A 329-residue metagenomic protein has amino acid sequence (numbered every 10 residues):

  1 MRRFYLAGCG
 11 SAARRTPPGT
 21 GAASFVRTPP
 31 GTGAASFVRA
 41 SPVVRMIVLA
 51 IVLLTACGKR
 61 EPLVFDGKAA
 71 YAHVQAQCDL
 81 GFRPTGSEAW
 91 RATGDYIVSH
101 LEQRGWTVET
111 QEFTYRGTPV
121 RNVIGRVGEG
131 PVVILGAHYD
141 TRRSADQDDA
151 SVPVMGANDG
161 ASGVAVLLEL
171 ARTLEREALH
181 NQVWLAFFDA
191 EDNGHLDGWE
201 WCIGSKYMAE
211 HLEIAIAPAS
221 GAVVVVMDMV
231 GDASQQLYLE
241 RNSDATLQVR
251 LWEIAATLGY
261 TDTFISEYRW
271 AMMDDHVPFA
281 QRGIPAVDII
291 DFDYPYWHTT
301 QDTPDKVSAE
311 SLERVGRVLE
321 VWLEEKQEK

Functional and structural regions predicted by a protein language model:
T16-A40: Long, intrinsically disordered low-complexity tandem-repeat segments
L54-A56: C-terminal motif of bacterial Sec signal peptides marking the signal peptidase cleavage site
G58-R91, R104, P295-T303, Q327: N-terminal capping segment at the start of a domain
R60-V64, D79-E88, Q111-T114, D149-A161 (+5 more regions): Second-shell loop/turn segments in exported
A72-G128: A non-catalytic alpha/beta surface segment that caps or lines the substrate-entry region of metallo-dependent hydrolase
R83-T85, T114-R116, E129-P131, Y139-R143 (+5 more regions): Solvent-exposed loop/turn segments at secondary-structure junctions within structured extracellular/periplasmic domains
T110, V223, D232-K329: Active-site-adjacent substrate-binding region of metalloamidase/peptidase-like peptide-processing proteins
V152-I254, D262, A271: Acidic/histidine-rich catalytic neighborhood of metal-dependent amide-processing enzymes
